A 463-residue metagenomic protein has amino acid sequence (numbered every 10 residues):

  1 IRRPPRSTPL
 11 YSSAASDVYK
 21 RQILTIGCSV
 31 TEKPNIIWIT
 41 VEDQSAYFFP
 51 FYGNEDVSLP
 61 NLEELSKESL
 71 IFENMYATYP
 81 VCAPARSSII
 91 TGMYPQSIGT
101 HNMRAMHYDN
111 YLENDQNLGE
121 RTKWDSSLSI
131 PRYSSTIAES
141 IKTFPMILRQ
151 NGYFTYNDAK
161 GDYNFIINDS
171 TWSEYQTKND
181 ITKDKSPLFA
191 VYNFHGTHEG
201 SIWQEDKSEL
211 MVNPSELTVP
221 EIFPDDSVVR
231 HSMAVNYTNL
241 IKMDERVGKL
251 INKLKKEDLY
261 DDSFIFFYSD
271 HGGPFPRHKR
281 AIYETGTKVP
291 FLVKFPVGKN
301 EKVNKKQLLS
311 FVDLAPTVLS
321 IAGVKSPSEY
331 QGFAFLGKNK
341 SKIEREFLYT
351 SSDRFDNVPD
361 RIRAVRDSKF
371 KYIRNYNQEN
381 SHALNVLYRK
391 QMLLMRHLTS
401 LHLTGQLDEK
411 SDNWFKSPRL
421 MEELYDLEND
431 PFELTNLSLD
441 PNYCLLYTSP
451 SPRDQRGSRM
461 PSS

Functional and structural regions predicted by a protein language model:
I1-Y19, Y447, P452-S462: Single conserved hydrophobic/aromatic residue that forms the stacking wall/gate of nucleotide- or nucleobase-binding
L24-K33: Bacterial Sec-dependent signal peptides at the C-terminal "C-region" and cleavage site
P34, D43-D56, M103, N114 (+8 more regions): Active-site-proximal cap/lid insertion segments
I37-T40, E73-N74, A83, S88-I90 (+8 more regions): Structural recognition of the beta-strand scaffold that forms the well-ordered cores of secreted hydrolase catalytic
W38, S45-E139: Active-site segment of extracytoplasmic enzymes that catalyze sulfate/phosphate-ester chemistry
S66, R149, R366: Anion (oxyanion) recognition and catalysis
F72-N74, Y156, N300-Q307, V324-F333 (+2 more regions): Acidic/polar loop patches that form or flank catalytic/metal-binding clefts of enzymes that bind anionic ligands
N168-T182, S352: A Trp-anchored, charged/polar loop motif used as the substrate-binding/catalytic surface of acyl/ester-handling
